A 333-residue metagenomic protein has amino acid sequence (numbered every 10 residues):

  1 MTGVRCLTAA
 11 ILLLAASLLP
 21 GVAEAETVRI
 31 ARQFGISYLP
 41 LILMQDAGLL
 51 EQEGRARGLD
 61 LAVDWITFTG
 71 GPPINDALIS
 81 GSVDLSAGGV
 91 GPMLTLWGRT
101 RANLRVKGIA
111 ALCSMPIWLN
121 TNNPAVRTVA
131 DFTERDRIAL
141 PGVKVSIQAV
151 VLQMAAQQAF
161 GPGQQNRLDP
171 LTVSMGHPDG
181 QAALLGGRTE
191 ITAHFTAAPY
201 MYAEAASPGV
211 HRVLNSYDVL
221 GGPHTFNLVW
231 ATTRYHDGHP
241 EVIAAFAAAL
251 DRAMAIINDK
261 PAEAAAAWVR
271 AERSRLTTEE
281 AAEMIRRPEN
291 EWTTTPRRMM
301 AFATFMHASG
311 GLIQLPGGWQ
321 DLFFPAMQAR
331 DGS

Functional and structural regions predicted by a protein language model:
M1-V4: N-terminal secretory signal peptides that target proteins for export/translocation
T8-L18: Bacterial N-terminal signal peptides
L19-A25: Sec/Tat signal peptide C-region and signal peptidase I cleavage site
E26-Q165, D169-S174, T192-A198, G222-P223: Short, glycine-/small- and polar/acidic-enriched structural segments that line small-molecule recognition paths
F68-P72, A87, G142, S146-V150 (+5 more regions): Soluble non-cytosolic domains of exported or imported proteins
R167-D169, P178-V269: Pocket-lining segment of extracytoplasmic ligand-binding domains
H236-I313: Secondary-structure end/capping motifs
M306-S333: Conserved C-terminal helix/tail region of periplasmic/extracytoplasmic solute-binding proteins
